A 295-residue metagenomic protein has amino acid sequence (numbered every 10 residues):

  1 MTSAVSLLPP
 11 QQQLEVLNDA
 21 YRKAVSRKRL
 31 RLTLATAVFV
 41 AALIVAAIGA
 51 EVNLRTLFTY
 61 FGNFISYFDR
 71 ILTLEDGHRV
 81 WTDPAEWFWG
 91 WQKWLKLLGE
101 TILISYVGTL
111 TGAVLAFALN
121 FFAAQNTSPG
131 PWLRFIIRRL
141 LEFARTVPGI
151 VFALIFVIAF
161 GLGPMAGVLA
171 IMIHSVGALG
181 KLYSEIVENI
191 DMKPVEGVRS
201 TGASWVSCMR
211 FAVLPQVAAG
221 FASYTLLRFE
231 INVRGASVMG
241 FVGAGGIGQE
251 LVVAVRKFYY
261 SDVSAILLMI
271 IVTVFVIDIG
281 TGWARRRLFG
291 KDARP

Functional and structural regions predicted by a protein language model:
M1-L110, F122, N126, F289-P295: N-terminal, non-cleaved signal-anchor transmembrane helix
A46-V52, A153-F160, F275: A structural signal for multi-pass alpha-helical bundles of membrane permease subunits that mediate small-molecule
S66-T73, K96, E100, F135-R145 (+5 more regions): Short amphipathic alpha-helical coupling elements at transmembrane boundaries
L103, L119-F152, L182-E185: Cytoplasmic-entry segments and transmembrane alpha-helices of multi-pass inner-membrane transporters
S105, T109-F117, F121, Q125 (+7 more regions): Hydrophobic positions within alpha-helical transmembrane segments of bacterial inner-membrane proteins
L141-M172: Generic hydrophobic transmembrane alpha-helix motif, especially the helices
L162-R228, I279: Membrane-cytosol interface at the C-terminal ends of specific transmembrane alpha-helices in multi-pass membrane
S264-P295: C-terminal transmembrane helix and the adjacent membrane-cytosol boundary/short C-terminal tail of inner/organellar
